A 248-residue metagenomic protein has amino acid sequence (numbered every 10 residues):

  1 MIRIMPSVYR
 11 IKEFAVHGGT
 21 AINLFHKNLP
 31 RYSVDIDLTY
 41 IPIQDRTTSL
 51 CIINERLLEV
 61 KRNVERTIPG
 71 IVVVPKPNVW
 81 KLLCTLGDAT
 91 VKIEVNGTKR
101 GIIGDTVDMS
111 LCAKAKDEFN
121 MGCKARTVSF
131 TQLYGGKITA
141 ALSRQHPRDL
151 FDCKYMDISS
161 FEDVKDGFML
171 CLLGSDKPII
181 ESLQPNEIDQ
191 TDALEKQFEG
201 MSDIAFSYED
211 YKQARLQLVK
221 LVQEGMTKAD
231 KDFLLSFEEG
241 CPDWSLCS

Functional and structural regions predicted by a protein language model:
M1-S248: Compositionally biased terminal segments of proteins
